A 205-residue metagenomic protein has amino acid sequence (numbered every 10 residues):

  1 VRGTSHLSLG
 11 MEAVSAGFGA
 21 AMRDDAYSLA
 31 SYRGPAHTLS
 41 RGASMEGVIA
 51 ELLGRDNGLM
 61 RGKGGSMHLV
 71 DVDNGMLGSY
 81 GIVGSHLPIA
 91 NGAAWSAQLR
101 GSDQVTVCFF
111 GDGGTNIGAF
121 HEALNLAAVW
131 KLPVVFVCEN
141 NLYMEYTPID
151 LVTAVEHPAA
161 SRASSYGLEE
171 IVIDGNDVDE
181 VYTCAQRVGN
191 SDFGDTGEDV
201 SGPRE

Functional and structural regions predicted by a protein language model:
V1, G58, G194-E198: Intrinsically disordered or highly flexible coil/loop and linker segments, enriched in small and charged/polar residues
R2-W130, P148, V152-V155, A160 (+1 more regions): Cofactor-binding active-site loop characterized by glycine-rich and histidine/acidic residues
L29, V105-F110, V135-V137, E198-R204: Structural motif
D103, K131, G194-E198: Short secondary-structure junction motifs
C138-E205: Thiamine diphosphate
